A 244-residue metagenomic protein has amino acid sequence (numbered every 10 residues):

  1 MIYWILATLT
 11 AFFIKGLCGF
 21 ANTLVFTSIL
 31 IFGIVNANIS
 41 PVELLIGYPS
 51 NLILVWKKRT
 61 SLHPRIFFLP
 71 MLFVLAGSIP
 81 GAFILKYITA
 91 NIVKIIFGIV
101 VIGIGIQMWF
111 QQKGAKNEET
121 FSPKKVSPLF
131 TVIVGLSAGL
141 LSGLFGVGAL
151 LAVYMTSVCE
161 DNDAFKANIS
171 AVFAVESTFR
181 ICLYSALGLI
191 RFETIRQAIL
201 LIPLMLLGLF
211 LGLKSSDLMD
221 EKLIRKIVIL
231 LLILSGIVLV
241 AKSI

Functional and structural regions predicted by a protein language model:
I2-F68, V134, A138-S142, A149-M205: Small-residue-rich hydrophobic segments that form or flank transmembrane alpha-helices in multi-pass membrane proteins
F13, L17, I29, G33 (+10 more regions): Membrane-interface helix caps of multi-pass small-molecule transporters
P41-L44, F97-V101, G105, S170 (+2 more regions): Residues within membrane-spanning alpha-helices of integral membrane proteins, especially the hydrophobic core/packing
N51-T60, I96-P123, L213-K214, L218 (+1 more regions): Transmembrane helix exit motif
I53, L72-F73, G77, G81 (+4 more regions): MFS transmembrane alpha-helix packing/gate-lining sites
W56-L69, L85-I95, N117, I190-R196 (+1 more regions): Interfacial helix-loop-helix linkers and transmembrane-helix boundary segments in multi-pass membrane proteins
H63-V74, I96-F97, V126-P128, A164-A171 (+1 more regions): Cytoplasmic-side transmembrane-helix entry/capping segments in multi-pass membrane proteins
P80, I84-L85, S137-G146, R180 (+2 more regions): Hydrophobic alpha-helical transmembrane segments in multi-pass integral membrane proteins
